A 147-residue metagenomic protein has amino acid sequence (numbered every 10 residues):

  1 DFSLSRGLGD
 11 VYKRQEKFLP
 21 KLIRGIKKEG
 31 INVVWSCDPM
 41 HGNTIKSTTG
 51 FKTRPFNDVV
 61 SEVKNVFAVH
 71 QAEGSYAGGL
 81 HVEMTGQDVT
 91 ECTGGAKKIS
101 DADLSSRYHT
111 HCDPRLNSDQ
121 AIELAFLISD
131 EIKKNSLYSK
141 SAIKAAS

Functional and structural regions predicted by a protein language model:
D1-L8, Y12: Single conserved hydrophobic/aromatic residue that forms the stacking wall/gate of nucleotide- or nucleobase-binding
D10-K133: Catalytic-face loop-and-helix region of soluble metabolic enzyme cores
L137-S147: Basic/polar N-terminal segments that are highly enriched at the extreme N-terminus, encompassing both cleavable
